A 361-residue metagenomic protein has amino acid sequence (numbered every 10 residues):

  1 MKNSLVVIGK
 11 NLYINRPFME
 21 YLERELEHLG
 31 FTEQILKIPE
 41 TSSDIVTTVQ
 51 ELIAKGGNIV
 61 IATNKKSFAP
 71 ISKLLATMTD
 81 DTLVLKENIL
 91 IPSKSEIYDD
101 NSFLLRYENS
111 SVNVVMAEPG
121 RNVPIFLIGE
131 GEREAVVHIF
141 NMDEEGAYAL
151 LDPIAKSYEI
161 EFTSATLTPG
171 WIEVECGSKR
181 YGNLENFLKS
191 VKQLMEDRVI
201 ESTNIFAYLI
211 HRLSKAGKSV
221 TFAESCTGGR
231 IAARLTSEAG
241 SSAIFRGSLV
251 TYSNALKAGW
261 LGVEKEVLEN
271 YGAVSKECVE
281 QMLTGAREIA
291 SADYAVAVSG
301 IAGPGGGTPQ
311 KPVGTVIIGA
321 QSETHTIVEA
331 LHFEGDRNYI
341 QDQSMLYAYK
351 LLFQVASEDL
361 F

Functional and structural regions predicted by a protein language model:
K2-G120, A149-I154, L188-F361: Short alpha-helical segments enriched in small residues
F126, F162-A165, L209-H211, G307: A generic local secondary-structure boundary/capping motif
F126-E144: Short glycine-/aliphatic-rich beta-strand segments at the starts of folded cytosolic domains
R133-A135, G170-V174, E329: Short amphipathic alpha-helical segments
I139-M142, V174-R180: Short beta-strand-to-loop capping motifs
F140-F162: Short amphipathic alpha-helix segments
E145-Y148, R180-L188: Short, conserved charged micro-motifs
A155-E175: C-terminal terminal segments
